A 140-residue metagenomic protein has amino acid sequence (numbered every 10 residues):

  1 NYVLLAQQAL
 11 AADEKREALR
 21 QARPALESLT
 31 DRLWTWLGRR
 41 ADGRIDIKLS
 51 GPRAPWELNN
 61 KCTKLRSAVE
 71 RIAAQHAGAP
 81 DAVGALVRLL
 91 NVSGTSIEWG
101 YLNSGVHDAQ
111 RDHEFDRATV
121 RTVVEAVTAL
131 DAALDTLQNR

Functional and structural regions predicted by a protein language model:
N1-Q8, D13, E17, E27-R140: Long, charged low-complexity segments
